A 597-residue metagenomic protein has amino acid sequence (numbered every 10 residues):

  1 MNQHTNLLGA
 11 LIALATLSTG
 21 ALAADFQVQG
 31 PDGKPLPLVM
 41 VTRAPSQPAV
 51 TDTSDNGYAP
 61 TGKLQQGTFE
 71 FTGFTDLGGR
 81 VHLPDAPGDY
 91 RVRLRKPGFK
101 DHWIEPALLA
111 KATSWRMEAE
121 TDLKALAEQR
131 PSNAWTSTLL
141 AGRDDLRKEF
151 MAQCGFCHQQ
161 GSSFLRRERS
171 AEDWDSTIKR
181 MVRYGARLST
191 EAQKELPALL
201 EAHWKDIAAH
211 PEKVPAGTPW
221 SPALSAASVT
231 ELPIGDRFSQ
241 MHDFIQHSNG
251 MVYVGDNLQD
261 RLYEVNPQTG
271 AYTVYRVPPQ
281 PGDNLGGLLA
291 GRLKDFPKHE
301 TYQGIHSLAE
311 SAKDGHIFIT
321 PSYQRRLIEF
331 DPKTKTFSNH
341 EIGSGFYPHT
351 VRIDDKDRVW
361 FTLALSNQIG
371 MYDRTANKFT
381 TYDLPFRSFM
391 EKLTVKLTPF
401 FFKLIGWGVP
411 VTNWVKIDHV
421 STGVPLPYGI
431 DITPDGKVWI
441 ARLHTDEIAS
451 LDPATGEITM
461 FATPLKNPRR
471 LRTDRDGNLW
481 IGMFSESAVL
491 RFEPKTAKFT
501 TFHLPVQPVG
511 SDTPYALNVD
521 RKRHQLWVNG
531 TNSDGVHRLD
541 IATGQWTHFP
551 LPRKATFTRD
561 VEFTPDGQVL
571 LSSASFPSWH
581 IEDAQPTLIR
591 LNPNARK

Functional and structural regions predicted by a protein language model:
D25-P37, N56: Structural motif
Q47-P84: Short, acidic Ser/Thr/Gly-rich low-complexity loop/linker segments typical of extracellular and cell-surface proteins
R91-E105: A short, solvent-exposed loop/turn motif at the edges and junctions of modular extracellular/periplasmic domains
F150-G161, L196: The canonical Cys-X-X-Cys-His
R237-S248, P281-A312, S344-K356, S388-P434 (+4 more regions): Beta-rich, blade/repeat-based domains predominating in secreted/periplasmic proteins but also intracellular
M251-V254, H316-I319, R358-F361, K437-I440 (+3 more regions): Conserved beta-propeller blade signature
N266-G270, D331-K335, D373-N377, D452-G456 (+3 more regions): Short loop/turn segments that connect beta-strands within beta-propeller blades
L551, T558-K597: Blade-level signature of beta-propeller repeat domains, shared across WD40, Kelch, NHL, RCC1 and BNR/Asp-box propellers
